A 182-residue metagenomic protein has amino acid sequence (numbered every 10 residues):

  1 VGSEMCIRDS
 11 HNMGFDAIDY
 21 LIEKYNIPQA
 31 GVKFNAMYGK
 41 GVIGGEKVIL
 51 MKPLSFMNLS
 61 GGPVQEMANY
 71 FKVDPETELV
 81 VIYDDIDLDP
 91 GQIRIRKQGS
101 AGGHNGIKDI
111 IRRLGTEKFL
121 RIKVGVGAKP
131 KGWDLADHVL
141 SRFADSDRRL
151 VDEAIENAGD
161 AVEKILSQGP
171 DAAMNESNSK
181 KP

Functional and structural regions predicted by a protein language model:
V1-I7: Short, small-residue-biased leader/transition segments that mark boundaries at the very start of proteins
S3, S55-F56, D85-L88, D171: Short glycine-rich anion-binding loops that position phosphate/pyrophosphate groups of nucleotides and phosphorylated
H11-Q29: Short catalytic helix/loop segments, enriched in acidic residues and glycine and frequently bearing histidine
E23-T77, V81-I82: Conserved N-terminal catalytic core of the sugar/cofactor nucleotidyltransferase
V64-R112: Conserved beta-loop-beta/alpha segment of the NTase-like Rossmann-fold superfamily that binds/positions NTPs
G91-P182: Phosphate-binding/catalytic loops
